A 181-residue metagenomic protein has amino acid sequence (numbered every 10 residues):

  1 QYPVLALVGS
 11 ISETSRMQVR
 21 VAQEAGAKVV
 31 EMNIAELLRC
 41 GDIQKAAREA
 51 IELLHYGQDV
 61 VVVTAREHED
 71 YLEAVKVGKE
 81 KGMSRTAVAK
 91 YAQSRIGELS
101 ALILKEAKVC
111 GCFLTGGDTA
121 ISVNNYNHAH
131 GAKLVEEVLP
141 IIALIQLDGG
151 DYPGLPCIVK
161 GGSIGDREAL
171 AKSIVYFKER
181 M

Functional and structural regions predicted by a protein language model:
Q1-M181: Active-site catalytic microenvironments in core metabolic enzymes, especially phosphate/sugar-handling
